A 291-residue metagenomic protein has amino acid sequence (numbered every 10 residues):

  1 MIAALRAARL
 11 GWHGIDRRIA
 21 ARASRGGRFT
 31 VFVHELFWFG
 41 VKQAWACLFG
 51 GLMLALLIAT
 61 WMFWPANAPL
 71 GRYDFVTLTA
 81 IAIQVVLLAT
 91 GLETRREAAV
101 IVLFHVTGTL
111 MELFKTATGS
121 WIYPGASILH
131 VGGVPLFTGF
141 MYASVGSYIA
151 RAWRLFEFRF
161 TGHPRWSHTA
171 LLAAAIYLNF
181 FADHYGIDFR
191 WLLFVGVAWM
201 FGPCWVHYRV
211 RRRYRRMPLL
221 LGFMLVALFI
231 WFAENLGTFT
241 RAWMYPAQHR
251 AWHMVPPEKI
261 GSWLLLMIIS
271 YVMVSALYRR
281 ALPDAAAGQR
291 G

Functional and structural regions predicted by a protein language model:
M1-G291: Aromatic-rich, lipid-facing transmembrane alpha helices and their immediate juxtamembrane interface loops in integral
